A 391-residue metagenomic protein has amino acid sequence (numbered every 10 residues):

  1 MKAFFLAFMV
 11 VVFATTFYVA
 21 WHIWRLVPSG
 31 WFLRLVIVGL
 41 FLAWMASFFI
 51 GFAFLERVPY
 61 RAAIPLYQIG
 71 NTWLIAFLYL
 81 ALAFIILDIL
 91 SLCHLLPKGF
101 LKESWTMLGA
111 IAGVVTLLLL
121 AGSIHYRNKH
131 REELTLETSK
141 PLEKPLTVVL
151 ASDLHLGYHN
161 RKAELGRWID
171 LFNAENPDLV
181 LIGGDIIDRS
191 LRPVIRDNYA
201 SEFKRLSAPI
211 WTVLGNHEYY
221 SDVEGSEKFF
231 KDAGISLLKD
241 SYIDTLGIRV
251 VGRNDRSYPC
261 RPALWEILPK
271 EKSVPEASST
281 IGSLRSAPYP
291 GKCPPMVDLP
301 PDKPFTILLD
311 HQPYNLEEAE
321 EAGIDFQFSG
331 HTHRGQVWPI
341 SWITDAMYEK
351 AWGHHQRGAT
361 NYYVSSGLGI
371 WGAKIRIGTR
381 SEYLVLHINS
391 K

Functional and structural regions predicted by a protein language model:
M1-R127, A277: Non-catalytic terminal accessory segments
W105, T116-P141, G157-A163: Hydrophobic alpha-helical transmembrane segments in integral membrane proteins
E137-K391: Soluble catalytic domains of enzymes that build or remodel membrane lipids, polysaccharides, and related
